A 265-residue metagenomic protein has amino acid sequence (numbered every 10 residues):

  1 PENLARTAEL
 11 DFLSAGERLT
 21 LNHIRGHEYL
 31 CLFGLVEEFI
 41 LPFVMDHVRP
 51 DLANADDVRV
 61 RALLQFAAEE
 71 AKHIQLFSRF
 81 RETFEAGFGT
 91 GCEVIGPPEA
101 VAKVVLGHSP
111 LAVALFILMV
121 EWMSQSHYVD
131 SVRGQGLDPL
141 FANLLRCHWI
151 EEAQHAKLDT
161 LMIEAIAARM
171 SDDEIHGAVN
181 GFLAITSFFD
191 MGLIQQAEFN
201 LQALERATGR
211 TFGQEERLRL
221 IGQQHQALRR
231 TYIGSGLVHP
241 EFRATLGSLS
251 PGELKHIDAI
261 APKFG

Functional and structural regions predicted by a protein language model:
P1-G265: Non-heme di-metal
